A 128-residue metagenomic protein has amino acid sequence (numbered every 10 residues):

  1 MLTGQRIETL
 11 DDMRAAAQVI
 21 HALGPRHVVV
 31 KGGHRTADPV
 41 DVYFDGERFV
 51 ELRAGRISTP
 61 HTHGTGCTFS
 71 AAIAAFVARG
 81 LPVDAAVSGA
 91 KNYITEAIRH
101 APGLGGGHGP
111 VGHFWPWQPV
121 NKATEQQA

Functional and structural regions predicted by a protein language model:
M1, P60-V83: Short, small-residue alpha-helix embedded
M1-F49: Conserved phosphate/ATP/ADP-binding segment of small-molecule kinases
R6, H34-R35, G66-T68, A72 (+2 more regions): Gly/Ser/Thr-rich beta-alpha loop segments that engage phosphate groups in nucleotides
K31, G66, A86: Residue-level signal for inorganic ion chemistry
G32-T36, R56-S58, A90-I94: Glycine-rich beta-alpha junction loops
F49-H63: Short pre-catalytic strand/loop immediately N-terminal to key active-site residues, enriched for Gly-Thr
F49-V50, F76-A90: Phosphate-handling active-site elements
D84-A128: Charged C-terminal helix
